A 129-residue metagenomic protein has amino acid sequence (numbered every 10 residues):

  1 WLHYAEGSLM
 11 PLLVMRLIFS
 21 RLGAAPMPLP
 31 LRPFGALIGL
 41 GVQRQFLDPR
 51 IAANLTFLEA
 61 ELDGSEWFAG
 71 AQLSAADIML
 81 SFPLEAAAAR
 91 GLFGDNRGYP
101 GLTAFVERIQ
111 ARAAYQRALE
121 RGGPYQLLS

Functional and structural regions predicted by a protein language model:
W1-H3: A basic- and aromatic-enriched beta-loop-alpha substructure that forms the phosphate/nucleotide- and DNA/RNA-contacting
A5-E107, A111: GST-like fold's C-terminal all-alpha helical module
Y115-S129: Terminal-tail/helix-coil boundary detector
